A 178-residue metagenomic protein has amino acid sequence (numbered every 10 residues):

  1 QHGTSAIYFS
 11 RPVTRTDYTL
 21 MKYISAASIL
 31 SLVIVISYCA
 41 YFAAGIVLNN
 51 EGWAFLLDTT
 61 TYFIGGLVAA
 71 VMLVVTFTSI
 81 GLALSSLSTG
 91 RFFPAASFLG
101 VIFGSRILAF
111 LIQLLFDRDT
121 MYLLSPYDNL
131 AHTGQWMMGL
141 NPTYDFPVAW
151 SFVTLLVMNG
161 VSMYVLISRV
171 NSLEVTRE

Functional and structural regions predicted by a protein language model:
Q1-S28: Helix-loop-helix units of permease transmembrane domains in multi-pass membrane transporters, especially ABC
G3-T4, S79, A95: Transmembrane alpha-helix boundary/hinge residues in polytopic small-molecule transporters
T14-R15, L20, T59, G90-P94: Membrane-helix interface segments
L20-L82, S86, M138-V148, V153: Secretory targeting signals
L87, F92-E174: Terminal transmembrane helical anchor/hairpin motif
T176-E178: Membrane-proximal transmembrane or re-entrant/amphipathic helices at the cytosolic face
